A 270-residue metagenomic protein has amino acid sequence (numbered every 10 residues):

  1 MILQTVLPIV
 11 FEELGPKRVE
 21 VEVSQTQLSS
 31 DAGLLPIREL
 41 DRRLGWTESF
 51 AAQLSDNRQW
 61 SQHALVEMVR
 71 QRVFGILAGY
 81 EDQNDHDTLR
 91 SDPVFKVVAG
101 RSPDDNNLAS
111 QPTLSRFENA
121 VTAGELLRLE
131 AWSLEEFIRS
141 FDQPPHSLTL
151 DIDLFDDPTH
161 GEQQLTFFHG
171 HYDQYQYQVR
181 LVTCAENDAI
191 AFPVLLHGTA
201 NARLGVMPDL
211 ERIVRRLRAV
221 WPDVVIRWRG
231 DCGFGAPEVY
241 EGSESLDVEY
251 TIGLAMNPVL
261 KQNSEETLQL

Functional and structural regions predicted by a protein language model:
M1-N201, M207-V220, L246: Dynamic "connector" segments at or just before major functional cores
L195-L270: An internal, acidic/charged active-site-proximal segment that coordinates divalent cations and/or engages
